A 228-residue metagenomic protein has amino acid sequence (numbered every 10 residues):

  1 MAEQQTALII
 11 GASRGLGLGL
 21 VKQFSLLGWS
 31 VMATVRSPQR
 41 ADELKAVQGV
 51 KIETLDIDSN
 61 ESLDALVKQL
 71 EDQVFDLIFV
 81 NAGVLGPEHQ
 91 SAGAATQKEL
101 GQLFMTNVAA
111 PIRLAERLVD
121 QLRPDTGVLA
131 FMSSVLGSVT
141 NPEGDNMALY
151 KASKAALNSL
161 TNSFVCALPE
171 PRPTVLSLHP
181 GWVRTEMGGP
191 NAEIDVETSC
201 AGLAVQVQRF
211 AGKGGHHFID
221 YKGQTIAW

Functional and structural regions predicted by a protein language model:
I10, F75-G83, N107, F131 (+1 more regions): Rossmann-fold scaffold of SDR-type NAD(P)-dependent oxidoreductases
S13-Q23: N-terminal Rossmann NAD(P)H-binding glycine-rich loop of SDR-like oxidoreductase domains
L27-D42: Conserved glycine-rich Rossmann-like NAD(P)H-binding loop of the short-chain dehydrogenase/reductase
A46-E61: Rossmann-fold cofactor-recognition segment
S62, A110-R117: Conserved mid-core alpha-helix of short-chain dehydrogenase/reductase
V84, S91-M105, A109-R113, D125-P169: Catalytic loop of short-chain dehydrogenase/reductase
E170, S177-L178, G189-W228: C-terminal helical subdomain
P180-E186: Short, flexible catalytic-loop segment of classical short-chain dehydrogenase/reductase
